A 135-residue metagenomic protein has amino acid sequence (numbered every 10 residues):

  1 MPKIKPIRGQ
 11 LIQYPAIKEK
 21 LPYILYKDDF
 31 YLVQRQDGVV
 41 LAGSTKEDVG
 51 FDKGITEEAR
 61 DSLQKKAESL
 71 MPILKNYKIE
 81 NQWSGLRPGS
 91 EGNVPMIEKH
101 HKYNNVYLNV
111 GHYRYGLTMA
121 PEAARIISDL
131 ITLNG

Functional and structural regions predicted by a protein language model:
M1-E80: Flavin-dependent oxidoreductases
I73, Y77-G135: C-terminal catalytic lobe of FAD-dependent flavoproteins
